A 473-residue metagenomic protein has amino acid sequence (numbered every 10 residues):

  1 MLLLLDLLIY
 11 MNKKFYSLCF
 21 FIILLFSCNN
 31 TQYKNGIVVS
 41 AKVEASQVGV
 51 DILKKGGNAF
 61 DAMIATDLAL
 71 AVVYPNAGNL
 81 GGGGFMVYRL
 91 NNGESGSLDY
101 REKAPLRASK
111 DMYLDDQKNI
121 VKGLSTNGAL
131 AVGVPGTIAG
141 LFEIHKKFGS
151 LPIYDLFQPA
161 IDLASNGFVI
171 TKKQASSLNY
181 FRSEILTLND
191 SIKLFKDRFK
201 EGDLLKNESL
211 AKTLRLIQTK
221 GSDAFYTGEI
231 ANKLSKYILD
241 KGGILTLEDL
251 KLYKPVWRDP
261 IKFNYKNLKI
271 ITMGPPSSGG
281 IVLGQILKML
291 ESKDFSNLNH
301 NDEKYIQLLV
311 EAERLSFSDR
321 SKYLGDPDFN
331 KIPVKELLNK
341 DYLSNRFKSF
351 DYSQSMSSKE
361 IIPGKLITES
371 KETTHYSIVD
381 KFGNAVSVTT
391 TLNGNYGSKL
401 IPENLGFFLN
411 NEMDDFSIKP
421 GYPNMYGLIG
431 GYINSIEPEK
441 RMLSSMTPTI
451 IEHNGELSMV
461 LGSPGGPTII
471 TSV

Functional and structural regions predicted by a protein language model:
K13-F20: Sec-dependent signal peptide recognition, specifically the positively charged N-region followed immediately by
F26-S27: C-terminal motif of bacterial Sec signal peptides marking the signal peptidase cleavage site
N30-Q47, D51, A59-K220, F225-T227 (+6 more regions): Noncatalytic scaffold domains of N-terminal-nucleophile
V72-S97, I244-T246, A385-G455, M459: Active-site rim segments in enzyme catalytic domains, especially the processed small/beta chain of N-terminal
W257, S370-T373, S444-M446: Short, small/polar residue-rich loop motifs at catalytic or cofactor-binding pockets
I271-G280, T389-L400, S463-I470: Glycine-rich phosphate/pyrophosphate-binding beta-alpha loops
G280-S296, I451-M459, G465-V473: M16/insulysin-pitrilysin zinc metalloprotease superfamily fold
S292-T391, I401-L405, P420-G421, I429: Internal maturation/activation junctions in enzymes
